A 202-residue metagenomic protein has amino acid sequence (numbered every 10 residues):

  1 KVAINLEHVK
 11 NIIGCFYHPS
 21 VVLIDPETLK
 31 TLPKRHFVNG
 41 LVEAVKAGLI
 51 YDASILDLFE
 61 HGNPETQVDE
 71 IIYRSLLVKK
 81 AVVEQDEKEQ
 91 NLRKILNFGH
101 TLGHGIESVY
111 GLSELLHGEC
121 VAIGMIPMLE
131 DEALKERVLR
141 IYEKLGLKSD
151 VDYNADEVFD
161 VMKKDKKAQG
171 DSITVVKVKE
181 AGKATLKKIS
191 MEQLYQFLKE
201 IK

Functional and structural regions predicted by a protein language model:
K1-E60: A glycine/threonine-rich phosphate-anchoring loop and its flanking beta-alpha core in nucleotide/phosphate-binding
S20, I95, T174-V175: Residue-level marker of motif borders
L29-T31, I50, G103-G105, K183-A184: Short, acidic Gly/Pro/Ser/Thr-rich loop/turn segments
P33, S108, K187-K188: Short, function-defining helix-loop hinge/capping sites that tune catalysis or transport
V42-A44, L134-K202: C-terminal charged capping/lid subdomain of soluble metabolic enzymes
L58-E157: Active-site segments that bind and position negatively charged phosphate/pyrophosphate groups
